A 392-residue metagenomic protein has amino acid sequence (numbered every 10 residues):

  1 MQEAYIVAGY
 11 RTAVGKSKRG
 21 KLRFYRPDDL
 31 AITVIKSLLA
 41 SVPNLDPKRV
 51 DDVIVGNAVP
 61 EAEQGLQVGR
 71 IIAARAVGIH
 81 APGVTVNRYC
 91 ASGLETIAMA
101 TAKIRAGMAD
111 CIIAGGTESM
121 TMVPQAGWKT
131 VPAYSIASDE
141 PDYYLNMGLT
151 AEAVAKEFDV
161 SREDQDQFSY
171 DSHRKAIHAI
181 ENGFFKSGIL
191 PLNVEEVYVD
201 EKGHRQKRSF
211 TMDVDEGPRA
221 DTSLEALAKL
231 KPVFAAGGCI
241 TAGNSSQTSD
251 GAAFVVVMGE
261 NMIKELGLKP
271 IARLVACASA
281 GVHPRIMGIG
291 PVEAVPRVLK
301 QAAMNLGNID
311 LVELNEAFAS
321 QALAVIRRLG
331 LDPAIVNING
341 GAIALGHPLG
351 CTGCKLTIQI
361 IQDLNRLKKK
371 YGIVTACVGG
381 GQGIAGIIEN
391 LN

Functional and structural regions predicted by a protein language model:
M1-P27, T222-I289, E293, K300 (+3 more regions): Condensing-enzyme catalytic core mediating Claisen C-C bond formation in acyl metabolism
R11-A13, F24, D28-T33, N44 (+3 more regions): N-terminal extracellular/periplasmic Venus flytrap/periplasmic-binding protein-like
K16-K18, A102-F158, A220-T222: Glycine-rich loop/linker segments at domain edges
L22-A133, I189-M212, R285, L306-R328: Conserved beta-ketoacyl condensing-enzyme motif
Y25, N57-D110, D142-L149, D221-Q247 (+3 more regions): Conserved catalytic cysteine-centered active-site region of acyl-thioester-dependent Claisen-condensing enzymes
P27-P43, V68-I72, T96, M147-V154 (+5 more regions): Short, well-ordered amphipathic alpha-helical segments that serve as non-catalytic structural scaffolds within diverse
R88-T117, A155-F184, F254-N261, I326 (+2 more regions): Active-site-proximal alpha-helical scaffold in enzymes
T150, G188, V194, Y198 (+1 more regions): Active-site pocket-lining segment
